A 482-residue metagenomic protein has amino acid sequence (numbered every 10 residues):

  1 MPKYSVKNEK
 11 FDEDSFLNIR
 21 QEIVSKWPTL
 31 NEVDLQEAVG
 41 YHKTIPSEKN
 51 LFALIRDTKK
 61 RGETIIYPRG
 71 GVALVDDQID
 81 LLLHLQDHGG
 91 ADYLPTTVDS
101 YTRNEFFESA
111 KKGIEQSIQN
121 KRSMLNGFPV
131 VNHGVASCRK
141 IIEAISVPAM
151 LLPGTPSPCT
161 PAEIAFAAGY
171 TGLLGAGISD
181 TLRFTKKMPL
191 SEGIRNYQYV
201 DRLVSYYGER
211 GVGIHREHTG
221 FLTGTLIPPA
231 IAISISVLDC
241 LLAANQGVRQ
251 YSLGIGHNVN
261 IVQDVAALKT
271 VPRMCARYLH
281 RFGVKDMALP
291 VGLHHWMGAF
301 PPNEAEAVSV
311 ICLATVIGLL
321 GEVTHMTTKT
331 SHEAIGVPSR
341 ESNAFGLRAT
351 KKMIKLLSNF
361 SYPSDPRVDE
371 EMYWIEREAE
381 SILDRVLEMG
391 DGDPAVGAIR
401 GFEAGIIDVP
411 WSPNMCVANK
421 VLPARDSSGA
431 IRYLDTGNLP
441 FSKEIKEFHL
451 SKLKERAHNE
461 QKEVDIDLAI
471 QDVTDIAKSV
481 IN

Functional and structural regions predicted by a protein language model:
M1-Q246, Q250-G254, N260, L450-N482: Catalytic alpha/beta active-site cores
P2-N31, N50-I55, A334, S342-N482: Catalytic-core signal marking the mid-to-C-terminal active-site face
Q78-I79, G127, V131-V135, P158 (+12 more regions): Generic structural signal for well-ordered, non-membrane alpha-helical segments in soluble metabolic enzymes
D92-Y93, G211-G213, R281-L289, M326 (+1 more regions): Flexible, glycine/charged-enriched surface loops at secondary-structure junctions
F107-Q116, P189-G193, Y197, L268-P272 (+1 more regions): C-terminal helical cap(s) of enzyme catalytic domains, especially alpha/beta-barrels
S123-F128, L203-Y207, L279-K285, M353-Y362: Short, basic, helix/turn surface patches
L173-R183, L319-R340, K352-E370: Repeat-unit-sized solenoid/scaffold elements
S191, G208-E341: Long alpha-helical, hydrophobic tracts
